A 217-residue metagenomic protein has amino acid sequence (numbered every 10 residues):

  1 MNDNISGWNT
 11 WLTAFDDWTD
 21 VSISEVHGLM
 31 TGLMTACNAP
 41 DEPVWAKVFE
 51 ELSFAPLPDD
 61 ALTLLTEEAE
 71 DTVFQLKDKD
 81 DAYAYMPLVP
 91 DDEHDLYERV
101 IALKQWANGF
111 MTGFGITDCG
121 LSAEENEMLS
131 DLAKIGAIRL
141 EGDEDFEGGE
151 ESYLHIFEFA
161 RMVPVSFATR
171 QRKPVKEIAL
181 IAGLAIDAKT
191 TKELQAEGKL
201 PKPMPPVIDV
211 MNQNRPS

Functional and structural regions predicted by a protein language model:
M1-L103, M111, G115-S217: Acidic/negatively charged segments and metal-coordination signatures
